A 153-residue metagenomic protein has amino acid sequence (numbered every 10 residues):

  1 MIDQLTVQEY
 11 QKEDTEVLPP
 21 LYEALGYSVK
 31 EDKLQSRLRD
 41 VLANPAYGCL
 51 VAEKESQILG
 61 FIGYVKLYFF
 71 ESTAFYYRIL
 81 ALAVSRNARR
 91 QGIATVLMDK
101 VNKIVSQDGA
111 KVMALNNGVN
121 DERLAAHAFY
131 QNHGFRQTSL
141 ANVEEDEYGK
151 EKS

Functional and structural regions predicted by a protein language model:
Q4-L18: A short beta-loop-alpha structural element at the N-terminal edge of CoA-dependent acyl/N-acetyltransferase catalytic
P19-D32: Helix-loop element at the rim of GNAT/NAT acetyltransferase active sites that forms part of the acceptor-substrate
Y27, Y130-L140: Conserved acetyl-CoA-binding loop of GNAT-fold acetyltransferases
V29-C49: Active-site rim helix/loop that mediates acceptor-substrate recognition in acyltransferases
V51, Q57-K66, R78, A83: Conserved beta-strand in the GNAT
L67-I79, R89, K111: A conserved beta-turn-beta hairpin within the catalytic core of GNAT-like acetyltransferases that forms part
V84, R90-K103, A128, N132: Conserved acetyl-CoA-binding loop-helix of GNAT-fold acetyltransferases
A114-A126, E145-E147: Conserved beta-strand-loop-alpha-helix junction that forms the acyl-donor binding cleft
